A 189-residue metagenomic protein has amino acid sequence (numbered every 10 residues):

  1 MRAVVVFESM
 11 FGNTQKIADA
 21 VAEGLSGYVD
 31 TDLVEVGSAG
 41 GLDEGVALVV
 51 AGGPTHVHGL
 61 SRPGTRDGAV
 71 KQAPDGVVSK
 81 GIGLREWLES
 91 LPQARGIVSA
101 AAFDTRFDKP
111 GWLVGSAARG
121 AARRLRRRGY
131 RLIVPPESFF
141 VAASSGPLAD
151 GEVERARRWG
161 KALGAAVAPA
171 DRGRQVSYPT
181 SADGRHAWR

Functional and structural regions predicted by a protein language model:
M1-Y28: N-terminal beta1-alpha1 ligand-phosphate binding loop
F11, R106-W112, V141-A143: Short histidine/acidic/glycine/proline-rich micro-motifs that form metal- and phosphate-coordinating active-site loops
Q15-D19, G111-G115, A149-D150: Conserved strand-to-helix beginnings and helix N-cap segments that scaffold or border functional pockets
I17-L25, A121, W159, L163: Hydrophobic residues within alpha-helices that form the first helical element adjacent to the glycine-rich loop
S26-L33, Y130-R131: A generic structural motif
V36-R128: Helix-loop-strand module that forms the ligand-binding subsite of alpha/beta enzymes
R126-R189: Glycine-rich phosphate/pyrophosphate-binding loop and the adjoining helix
